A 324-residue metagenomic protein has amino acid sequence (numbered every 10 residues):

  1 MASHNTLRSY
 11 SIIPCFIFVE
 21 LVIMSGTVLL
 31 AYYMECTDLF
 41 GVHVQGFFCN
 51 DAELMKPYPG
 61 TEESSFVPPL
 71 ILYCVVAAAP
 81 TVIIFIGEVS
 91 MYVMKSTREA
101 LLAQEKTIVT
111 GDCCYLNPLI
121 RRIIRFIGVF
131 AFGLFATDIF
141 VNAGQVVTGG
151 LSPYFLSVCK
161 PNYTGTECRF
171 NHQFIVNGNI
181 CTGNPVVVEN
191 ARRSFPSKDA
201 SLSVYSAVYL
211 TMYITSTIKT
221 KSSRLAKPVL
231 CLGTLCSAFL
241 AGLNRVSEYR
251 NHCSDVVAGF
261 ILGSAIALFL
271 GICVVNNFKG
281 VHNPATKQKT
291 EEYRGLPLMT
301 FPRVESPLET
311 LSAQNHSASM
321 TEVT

Functional and structural regions predicted by a protein language model:
M1-F195, V204, V208-T324: Terminal transmembrane helix and immediately flanking juxtamembrane interfaces of multi-pass membrane proteins
